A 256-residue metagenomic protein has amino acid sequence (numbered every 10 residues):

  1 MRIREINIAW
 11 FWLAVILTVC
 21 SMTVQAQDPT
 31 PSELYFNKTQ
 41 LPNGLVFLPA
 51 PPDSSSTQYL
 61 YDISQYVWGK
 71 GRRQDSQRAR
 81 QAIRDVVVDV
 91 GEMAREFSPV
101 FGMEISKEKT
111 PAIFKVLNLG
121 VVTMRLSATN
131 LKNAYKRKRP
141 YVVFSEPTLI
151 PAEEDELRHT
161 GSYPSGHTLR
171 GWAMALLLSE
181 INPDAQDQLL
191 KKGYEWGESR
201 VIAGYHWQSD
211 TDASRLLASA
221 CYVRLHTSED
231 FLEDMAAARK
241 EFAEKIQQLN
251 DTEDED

Functional and structural regions predicted by a protein language model:
R2-W12: Bacterial N-terminal signal peptides that target proteins for export
W10-S21: Bacterial N-terminal signal peptides
V19-S21, V143, A173, T211: Residue-level recognition of conserved structural "scaffold" positions that shape functional pockets and channels
V24-A26: Boundary at the C-terminal end of the N-terminal hydrophobic targeting segment
D28-A203, T227, D234, K245: Hydrophobic alpha-helical bundle signature of multipass membrane enzymes
N133, I202-L216, N250-D256: Charged/polar, low-hydrophobicity segments characteristic of intrinsically disordered regions and flexible loops
H167-G171, G204-E241: Alpha-helical transmembrane segments that form the membrane-embedded catalytic/substrate-binding core of multi-pass
A237-D256: Primarily interfacial, aromatic-capped hydrophobic alpha-helices that serve as membrane anchors
